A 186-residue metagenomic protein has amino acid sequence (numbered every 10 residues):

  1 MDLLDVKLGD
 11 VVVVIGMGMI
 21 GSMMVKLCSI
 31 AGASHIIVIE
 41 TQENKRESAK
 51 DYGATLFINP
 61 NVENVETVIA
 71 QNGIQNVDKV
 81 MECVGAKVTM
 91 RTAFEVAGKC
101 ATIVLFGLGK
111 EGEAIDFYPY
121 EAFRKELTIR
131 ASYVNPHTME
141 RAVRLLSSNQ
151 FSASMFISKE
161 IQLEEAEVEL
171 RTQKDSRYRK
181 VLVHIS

Functional and structural regions predicted by a protein language model:
M1-V62: Mid-domain Rossmann-like dinucleotide-binding core that forms the NAD(H)/NADP(H) cofactor-binding site
L3, M23, L27, S48 (+5 more regions): Alpha-helical scaffold segments in soluble metabolic enzymes
L3-L8, E47-S48, Y52-E126: Glycine-rich cofactor phosphate-binding loops and adjacent beta1-alpha1 units of small-molecule cofactor enzyme domains
K7, A31, Y52, Q75 (+3 more regions): Structured loop/turn residues at beta-strand edges in well-structured enzyme cores
I36-I37, V104, R130: Conserved beta-strand positions in the Rossmann-like core of class I SAM-dependent methyltransferases
T41-Q42, G109, N135: Residues in the short beta-alpha loop(s) of Rossmann-like NAD(P)-binding domains
R91-E95, P136-S186: C-terminal hydrophobic helical "lid"/dimerization subdomain of Rossmann-like NAD(P)H-dependent oxidoreductases
